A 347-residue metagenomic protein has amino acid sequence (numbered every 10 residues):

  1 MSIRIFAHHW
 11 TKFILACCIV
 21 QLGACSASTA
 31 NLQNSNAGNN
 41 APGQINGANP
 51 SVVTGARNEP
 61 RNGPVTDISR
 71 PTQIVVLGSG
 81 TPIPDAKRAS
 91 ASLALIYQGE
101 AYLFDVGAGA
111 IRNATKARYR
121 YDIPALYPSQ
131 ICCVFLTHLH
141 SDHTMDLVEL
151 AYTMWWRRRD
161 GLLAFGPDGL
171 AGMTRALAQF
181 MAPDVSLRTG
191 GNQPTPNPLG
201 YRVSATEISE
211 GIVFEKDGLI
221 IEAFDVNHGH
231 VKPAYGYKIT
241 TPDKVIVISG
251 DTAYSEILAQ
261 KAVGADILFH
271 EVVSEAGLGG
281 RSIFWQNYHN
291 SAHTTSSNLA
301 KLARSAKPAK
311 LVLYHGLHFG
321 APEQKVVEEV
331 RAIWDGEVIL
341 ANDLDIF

Functional and structural regions predicted by a protein language model:
S2-I14: Bacterial N-terminal signal peptides that target proteins for export
I5-F6, C18, A30, A41: Intrinsic low-complexity/disordered segments
H8-H9, H138-H143, H228-H230, H270 (+3 more regions): Histidine (H) residue identity feature
H8-H9, Q21, Q33, Q44: Low-complexity, intrinsically disordered or signal/transmembrane-proximal segments
K12-G23: Bacterial N-terminal signal peptides
S26-I246, K325-F347: Binuclear metal-dependent hydrolase catalytic cores
G236, D243-V245, A253-D345: Cap/insert and terminal regions of metallo-dependent hydrolase folds
